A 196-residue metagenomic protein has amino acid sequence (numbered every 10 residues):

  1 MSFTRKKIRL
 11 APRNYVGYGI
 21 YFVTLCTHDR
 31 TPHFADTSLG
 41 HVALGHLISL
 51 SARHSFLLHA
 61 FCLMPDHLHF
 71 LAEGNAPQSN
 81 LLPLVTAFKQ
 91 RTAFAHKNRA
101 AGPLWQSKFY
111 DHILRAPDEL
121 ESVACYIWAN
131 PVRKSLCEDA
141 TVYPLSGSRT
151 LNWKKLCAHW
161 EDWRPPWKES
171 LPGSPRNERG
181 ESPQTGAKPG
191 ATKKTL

Functional and structural regions predicted by a protein language model:
M1-L196: Short catalytic/metal-binding and nucleic-acid-binding patches
